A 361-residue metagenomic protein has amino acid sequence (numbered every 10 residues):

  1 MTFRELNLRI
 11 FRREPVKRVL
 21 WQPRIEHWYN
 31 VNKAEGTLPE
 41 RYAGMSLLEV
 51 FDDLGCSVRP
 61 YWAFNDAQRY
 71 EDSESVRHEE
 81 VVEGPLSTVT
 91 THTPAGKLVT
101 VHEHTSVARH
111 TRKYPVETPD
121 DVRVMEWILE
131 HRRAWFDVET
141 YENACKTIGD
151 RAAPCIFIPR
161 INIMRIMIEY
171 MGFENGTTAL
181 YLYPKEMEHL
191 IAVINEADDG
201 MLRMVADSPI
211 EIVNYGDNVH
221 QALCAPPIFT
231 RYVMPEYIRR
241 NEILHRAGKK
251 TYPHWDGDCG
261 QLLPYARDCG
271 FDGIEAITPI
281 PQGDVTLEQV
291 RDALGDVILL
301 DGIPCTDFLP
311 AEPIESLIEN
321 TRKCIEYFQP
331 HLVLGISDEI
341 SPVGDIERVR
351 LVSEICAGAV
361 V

Functional and structural regions predicted by a protein language model:
M1-T37, V101, R123-V361: Active-site loop segments of alpha/beta catalytic cores
R4-E5, W62-N65, D72-V76, L86 (+2 more regions): Short secondary-structure boundary micro-motifs
P15, D52-R59, E83-P85, P94-A95: Short, solvent-exposed loop/edge-beta patches enriched in aromatic
V31-D72, V76: Segments that shape or occlude catalytic/ligand-binding pockets
L47, E83-S87, T140: Generic hydrophobic, aliphatic-rich segments that mediate packing or membrane embedding
S75-H131, R151: A contiguous, low-structure linker/loop signature
